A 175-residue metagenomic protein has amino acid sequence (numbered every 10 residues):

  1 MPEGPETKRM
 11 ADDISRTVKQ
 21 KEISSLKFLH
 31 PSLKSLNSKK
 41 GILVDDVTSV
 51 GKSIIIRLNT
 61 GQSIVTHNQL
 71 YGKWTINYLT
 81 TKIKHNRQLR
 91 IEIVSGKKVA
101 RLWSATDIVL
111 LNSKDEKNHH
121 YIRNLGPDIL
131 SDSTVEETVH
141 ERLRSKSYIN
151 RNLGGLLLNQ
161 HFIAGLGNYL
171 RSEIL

Functional and structural regions predicted by a protein language model:
M1-L111, E116: Gly/Gly-Pro- and Ser/Thr-rich, intrinsically disordered tail segments characteristic of DNA damage-repair and tolerance
I64-G165, L170-L175: Phosphate/anion-contacting hairpin/loop surfaces
